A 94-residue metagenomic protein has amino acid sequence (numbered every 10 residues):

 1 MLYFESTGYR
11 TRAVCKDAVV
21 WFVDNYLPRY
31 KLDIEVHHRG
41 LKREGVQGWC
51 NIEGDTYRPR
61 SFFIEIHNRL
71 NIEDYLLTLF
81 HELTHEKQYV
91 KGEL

Functional and structural regions predicted by a protein language model:
M1-T7: A short, surface-exposed helix-loop junction/capping segment
E5, E82, Q88: Acidic-residue sensor for enzyme active/binding pockets
S6, E35-H37: Non-catalytic terminal regions of proteins
R10-K31: Zn2+-dependent metallopeptidase catalytic core
P28-R29, P59-R60, F80: Disordered, low-complexity tails and leader-like regions
H37-E73, E86-V90: Active-site scaffold of zinc-dependent metalloenzymes
D74-L83: Short alpha-helical catalytic segment bearing the HExxH-like zincin motif of zinc-dependent metalloproteases
G92-L94: Substrate-binding clefts and substrate-entry loops adjacent to catalytic sites of polymer-processing enzymes acting on
